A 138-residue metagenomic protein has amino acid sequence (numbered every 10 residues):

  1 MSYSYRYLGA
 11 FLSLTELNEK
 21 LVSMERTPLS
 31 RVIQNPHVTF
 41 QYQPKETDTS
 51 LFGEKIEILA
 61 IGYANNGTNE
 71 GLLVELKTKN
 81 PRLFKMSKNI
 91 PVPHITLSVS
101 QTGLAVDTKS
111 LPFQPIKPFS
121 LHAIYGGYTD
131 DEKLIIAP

Functional and structural regions predicted by a protein language model:
M1-P138: Histidine-dependent nucleotide/RNA phosphoesterase domain, centered on the 2H-phosphoesterase fold with its duplicated
